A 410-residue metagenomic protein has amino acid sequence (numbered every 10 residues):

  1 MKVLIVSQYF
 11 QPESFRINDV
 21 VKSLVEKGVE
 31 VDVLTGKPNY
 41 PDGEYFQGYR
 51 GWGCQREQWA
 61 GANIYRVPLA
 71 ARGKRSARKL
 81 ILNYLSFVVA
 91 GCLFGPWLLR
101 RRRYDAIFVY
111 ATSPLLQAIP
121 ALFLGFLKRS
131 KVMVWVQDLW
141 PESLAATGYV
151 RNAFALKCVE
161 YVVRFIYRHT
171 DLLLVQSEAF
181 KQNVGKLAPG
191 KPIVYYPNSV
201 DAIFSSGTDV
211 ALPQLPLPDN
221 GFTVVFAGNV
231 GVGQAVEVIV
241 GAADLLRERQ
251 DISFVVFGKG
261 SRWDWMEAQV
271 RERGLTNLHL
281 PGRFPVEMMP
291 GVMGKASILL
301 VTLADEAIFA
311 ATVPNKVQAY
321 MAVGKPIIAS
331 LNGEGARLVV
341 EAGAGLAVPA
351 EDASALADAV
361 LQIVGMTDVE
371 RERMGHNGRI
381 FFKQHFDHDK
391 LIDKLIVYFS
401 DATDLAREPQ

Functional and structural regions predicted by a protein language model:
M1-A60, E408-Q410: N-terminal subdomain of nucleotide-sugar transferases
K37, A179, Y196-S199: Carbohydrate-associated surface elements
L116, F123-K128, A153-L173: Membrane-proximal helix-turn-helix segments that form the acceptor-binding/catalytic region of lipid-linked
G125, Q362, V369-Q384: A short, well-ordered alpha-helix in the C-terminal region of glycosyltransferases
D171, L275, M293-A310, K325: Acidic donor-binding loop of glycosyltransferase active sites
V200, P216-Q234, I239-A243, V255: Conserved donor-binding/catalytic core segment of Leloir-type glycosyltransferases
Q250, G258, D264-G291: Nucleotide-activated donor-binding/catalytic signature segment of Leloir-type glycosyltransferases, i.e., the conserved
A336-Q362, V369: Change "using UDP/GDP/dTDP sugars" to "using nucleotide sugars
